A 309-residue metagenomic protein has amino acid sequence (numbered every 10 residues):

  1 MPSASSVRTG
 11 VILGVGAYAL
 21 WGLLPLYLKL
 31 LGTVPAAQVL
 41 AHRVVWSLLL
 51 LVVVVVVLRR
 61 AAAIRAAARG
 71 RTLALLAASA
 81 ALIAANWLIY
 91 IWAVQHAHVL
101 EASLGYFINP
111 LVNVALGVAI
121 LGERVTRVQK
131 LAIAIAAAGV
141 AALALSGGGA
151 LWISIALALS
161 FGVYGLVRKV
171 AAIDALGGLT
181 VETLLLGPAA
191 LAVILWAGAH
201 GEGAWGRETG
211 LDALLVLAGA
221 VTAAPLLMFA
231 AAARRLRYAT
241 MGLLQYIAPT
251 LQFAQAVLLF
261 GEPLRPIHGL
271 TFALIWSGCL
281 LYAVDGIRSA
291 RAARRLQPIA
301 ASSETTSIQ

Functional and structural regions predicted by a protein language model:
M1-Q38, A138-V170, R291-Q309: Glycine-/small-residue-enriched transmembrane alpha-helix faces in small-molecule transporters and effluxers
M1-V15, L49-L76, R127, L179 (+3 more regions): Membrane-interface interhelical linkers
V15, A19-L23, Y27, A77-V94 (+4 more regions): Hydrophobic alpha-helical transmembrane segments of multi-pass membrane transport proteins, especially secondary
L31, V39, A93-V94, A119-L121 (+5 more regions): Hydrophobic/aromatic residues within transmembrane alpha-helices of multi-pass small-molecule transporters
L51, V128-A144, I155-L159, I267-G286: Hydrophobic transmembrane alpha-helices of multi-pass small-molecule transport proteins
W92, N109-L131, T250-G269: C-terminal transmembrane-helix exit sites in multi-pass transporters
L104-I108, A175-L185, A223-L258: Helix-helix packing/entry segments at the starts of transmembrane helices
L145-S146, A150, Y246-Q309: C-terminal-most transmembrane helix of multi-pass membrane proteins
